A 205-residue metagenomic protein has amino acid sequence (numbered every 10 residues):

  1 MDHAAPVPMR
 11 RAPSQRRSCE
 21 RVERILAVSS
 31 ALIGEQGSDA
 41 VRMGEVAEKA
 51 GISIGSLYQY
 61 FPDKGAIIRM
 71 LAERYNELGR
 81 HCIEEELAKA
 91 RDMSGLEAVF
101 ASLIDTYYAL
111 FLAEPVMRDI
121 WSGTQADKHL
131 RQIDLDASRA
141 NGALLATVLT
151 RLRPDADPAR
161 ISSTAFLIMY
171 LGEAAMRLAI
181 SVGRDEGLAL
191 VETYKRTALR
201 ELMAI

Functional and structural regions predicted by a protein language model:
M1-E20, S181: N-terminal intrinsically disordered/low-complexity leader segments
S18-S29, V46, L71-C82: Generic hydrophobic, amphipathic alpha-helix propensity
R24, L32-A66: Helix-turn-helix
I25-I33, Y75, G79, Y107 (+2 more regions): Short hydrophobic clusters on alpha-helical segments that form packing/core surfaces in small helical domains
R74, E84-L112, I168: Hydrophobic alpha-helical connector segments
H81, D105, A109-A113, K128-R153 (+3 more regions): Amphipathic alpha-helical packing segments from all-alpha helical-bundle domains
A101, I161-M169, E173: Short, well-structured alpha-helical segments
L110, T147, M169-E186, R200-I205: Amphipathic C-terminal alpha-helical segment
